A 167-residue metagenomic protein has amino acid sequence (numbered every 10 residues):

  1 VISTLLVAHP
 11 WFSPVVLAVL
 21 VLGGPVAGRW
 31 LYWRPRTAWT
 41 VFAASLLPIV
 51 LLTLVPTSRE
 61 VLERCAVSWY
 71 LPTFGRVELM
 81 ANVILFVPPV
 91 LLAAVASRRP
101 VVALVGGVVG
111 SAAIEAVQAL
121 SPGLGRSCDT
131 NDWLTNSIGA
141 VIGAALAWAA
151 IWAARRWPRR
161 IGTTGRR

Functional and structural regions predicted by a protein language model:
V1-R126, A145-R167: Bulky hydrophobic segments
C128-W133: Loop-to-transmembrane alpha-helix initiation sites
